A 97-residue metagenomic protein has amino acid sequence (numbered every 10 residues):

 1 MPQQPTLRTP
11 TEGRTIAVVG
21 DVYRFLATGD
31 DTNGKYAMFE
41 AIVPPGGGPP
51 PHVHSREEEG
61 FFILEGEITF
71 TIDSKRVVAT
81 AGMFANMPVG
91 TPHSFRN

Functional and structural regions predicted by a protein language model:
M1, P50-H52, T91: Intrinsically disordered, low-complexity regions enriched for glutamine and histidine
M1-A37: A short, N-terminal "cap"/entry segment at the start of jelly-roll beta-barrel domains of the cupin/DSBH fold
T9, I16, G60, E67 (+1 more regions): Short acidic-glycine-tyrosine-enriched beta hairpin
Y23, G46, P88-T91: Short acidic (Asp/Glu) patches
A27-T28, P50-S55, R96-N97: Short histidine-centered beta-strand/loop micro-motifs that create catalytic or ligand/metal-coordination sites
T32, V89-N97: Ligand-binding loop in jelly-roll beta-barrel domains
M38-P44, V53-T71: Short, conserved beta-strand element in jelly-roll/cupin
